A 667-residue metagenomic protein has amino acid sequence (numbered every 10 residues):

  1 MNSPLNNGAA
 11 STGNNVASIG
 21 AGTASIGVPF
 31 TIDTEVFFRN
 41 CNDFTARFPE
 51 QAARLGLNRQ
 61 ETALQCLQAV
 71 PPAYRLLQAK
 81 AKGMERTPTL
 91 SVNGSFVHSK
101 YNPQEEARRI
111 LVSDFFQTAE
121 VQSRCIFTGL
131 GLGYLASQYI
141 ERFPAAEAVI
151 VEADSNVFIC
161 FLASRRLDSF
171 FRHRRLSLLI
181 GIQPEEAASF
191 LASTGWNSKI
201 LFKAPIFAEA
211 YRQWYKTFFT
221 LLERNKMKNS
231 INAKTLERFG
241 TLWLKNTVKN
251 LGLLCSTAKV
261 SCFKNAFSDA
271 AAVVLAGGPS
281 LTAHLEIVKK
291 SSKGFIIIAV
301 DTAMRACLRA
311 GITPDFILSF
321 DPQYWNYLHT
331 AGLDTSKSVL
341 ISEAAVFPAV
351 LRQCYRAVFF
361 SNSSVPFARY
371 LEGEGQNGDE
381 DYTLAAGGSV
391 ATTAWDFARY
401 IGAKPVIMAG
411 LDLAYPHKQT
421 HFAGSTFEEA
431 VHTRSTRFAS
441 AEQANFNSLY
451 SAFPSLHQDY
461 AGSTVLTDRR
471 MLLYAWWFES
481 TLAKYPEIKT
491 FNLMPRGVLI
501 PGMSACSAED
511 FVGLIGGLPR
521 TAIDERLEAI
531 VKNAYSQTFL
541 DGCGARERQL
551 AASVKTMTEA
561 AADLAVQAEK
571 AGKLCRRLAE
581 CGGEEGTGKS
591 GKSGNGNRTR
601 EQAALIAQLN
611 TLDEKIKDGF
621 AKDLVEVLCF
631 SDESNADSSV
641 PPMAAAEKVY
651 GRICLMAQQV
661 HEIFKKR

Functional and structural regions predicted by a protein language model:
N2-G8, G20-L275, P279-I296, R305-R309 (+6 more regions): N-terminal donor/sugar-recognition subdomains of glycan-related enzymes, prototypically the membrane-proximal stem
T118-I126, V149, A386, A391-W395 (+5 more regions): Non-catalytic helical/linker scaffolds that mediate oligomerization, partner binding, and domain coupling around large
V151-D154, V300-T302, I407-D412: A short glycine-rich beta-strand->turn/loop micro-motif centered on a GG-aromatic cluster
G294-M304, R309-C354, N362-S364, G373-Q376 (+1 more regions): Catalytic or ion-translocation cores adjacent to nucleophile or general acid/base/metal-coordination motifs in diverse
A349-L413: Active-site/ligand-binding-proximal alpha/beta "capping" segment
K404-G410, P416, E487-L493: Acidic/polar loop patches that form or flank catalytic/metal-binding clefts of enzymes that bind anionic ligands
